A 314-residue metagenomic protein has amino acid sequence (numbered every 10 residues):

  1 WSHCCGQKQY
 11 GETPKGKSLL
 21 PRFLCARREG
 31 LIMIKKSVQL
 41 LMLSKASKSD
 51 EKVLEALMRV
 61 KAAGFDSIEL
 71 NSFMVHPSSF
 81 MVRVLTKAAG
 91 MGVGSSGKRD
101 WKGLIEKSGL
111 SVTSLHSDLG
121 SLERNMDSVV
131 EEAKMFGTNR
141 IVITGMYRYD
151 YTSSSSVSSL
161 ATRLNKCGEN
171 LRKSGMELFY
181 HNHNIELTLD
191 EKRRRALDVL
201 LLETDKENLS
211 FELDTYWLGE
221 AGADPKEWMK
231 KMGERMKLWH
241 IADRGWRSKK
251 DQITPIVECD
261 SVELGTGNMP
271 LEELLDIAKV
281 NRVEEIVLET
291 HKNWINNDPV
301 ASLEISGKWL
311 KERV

Functional and structural regions predicted by a protein language model:
W1-S67, S72, R83, K134-G137 (+3 more regions): Histidine-acidic metal/acid-base catalytic patches
M42, K87-M91, H116-L119, Y147-S154 (+1 more regions): The substrate-binding groove and active-site-proximal loops of carbohydrate-active enzymes, especially glycoside
L57-V60, G94-S108: Catalytic alpha-helical scaffold of carbohydrate-active enzymes acting on polysaccharides/glycoconjugates
M58, G103, E131, E169 (+1 more regions): Surface-exposed charge patches
E69-D100: Glycine-rich, proline-tolerant flexible connector loops at the mouths of alpha/beta enzymes
M74-P77, M146-Y151, W246-S248: Conserved radical SAM core fold
S111, H116-S210, V300: Active-site acidic/histidine proton-transfer and metal-coordination neighborhood in alpha/beta enzyme cores
